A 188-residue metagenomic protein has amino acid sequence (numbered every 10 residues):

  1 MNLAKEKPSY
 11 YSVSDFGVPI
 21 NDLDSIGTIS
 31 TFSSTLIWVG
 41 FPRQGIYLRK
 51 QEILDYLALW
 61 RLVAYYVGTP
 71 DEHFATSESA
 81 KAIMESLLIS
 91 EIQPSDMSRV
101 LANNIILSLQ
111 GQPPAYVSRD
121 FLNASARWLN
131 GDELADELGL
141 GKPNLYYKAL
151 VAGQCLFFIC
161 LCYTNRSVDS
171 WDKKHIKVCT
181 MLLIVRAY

Functional and structural regions predicted by a protein language model:
M1-Y188: Mature, function-bearing regions of proteins
